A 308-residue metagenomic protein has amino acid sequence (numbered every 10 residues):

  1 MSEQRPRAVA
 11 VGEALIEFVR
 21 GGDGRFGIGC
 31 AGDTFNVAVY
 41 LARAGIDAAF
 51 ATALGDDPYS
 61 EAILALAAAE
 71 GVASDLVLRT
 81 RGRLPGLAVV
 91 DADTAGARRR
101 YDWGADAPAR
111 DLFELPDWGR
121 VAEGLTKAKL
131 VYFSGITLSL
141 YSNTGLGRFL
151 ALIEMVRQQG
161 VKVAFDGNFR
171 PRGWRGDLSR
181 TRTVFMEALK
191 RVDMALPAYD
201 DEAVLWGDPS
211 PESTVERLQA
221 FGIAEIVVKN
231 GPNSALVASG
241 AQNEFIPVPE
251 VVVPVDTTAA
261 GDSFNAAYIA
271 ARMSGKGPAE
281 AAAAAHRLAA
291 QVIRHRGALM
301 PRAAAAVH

Functional and structural regions predicted by a protein language model:
M1-A73, P254: Glycine-rich phosphate/adenosyl-contacting loop at the front of the ribokinase-like
M1-R7, E154-Q158, G207-H308: Conserved phosphate-binding/catalytic region of the ribokinase-like
V9, A49, V163-A164, V227: Structural detector of well-ordered beta-strand residues that form the stable sheet scaffold of enzyme domains
A14, G167, S263: Active-site metal-binding loops of divalent metal-dependent hydrolases
F18, D47-I136, H308: Conserved N-terminal subdomain of the carbohydrate kinase-like
L41, A198, G261: Short, conserved phosphate/pyrophosphate- and ester-handling motifs at nucleotide-, phospho-/glycolipid
V121-G124, E187-A188, Q219: Structural alpha-helical scaffold elements that stabilize or flank donor/cofactor-binding regions in carbohydrate
L130, G135-E216, N233-A235: Conserved beta-alpha-beta core of the PfkB/ribokinase-like small-molecule kinase fold
